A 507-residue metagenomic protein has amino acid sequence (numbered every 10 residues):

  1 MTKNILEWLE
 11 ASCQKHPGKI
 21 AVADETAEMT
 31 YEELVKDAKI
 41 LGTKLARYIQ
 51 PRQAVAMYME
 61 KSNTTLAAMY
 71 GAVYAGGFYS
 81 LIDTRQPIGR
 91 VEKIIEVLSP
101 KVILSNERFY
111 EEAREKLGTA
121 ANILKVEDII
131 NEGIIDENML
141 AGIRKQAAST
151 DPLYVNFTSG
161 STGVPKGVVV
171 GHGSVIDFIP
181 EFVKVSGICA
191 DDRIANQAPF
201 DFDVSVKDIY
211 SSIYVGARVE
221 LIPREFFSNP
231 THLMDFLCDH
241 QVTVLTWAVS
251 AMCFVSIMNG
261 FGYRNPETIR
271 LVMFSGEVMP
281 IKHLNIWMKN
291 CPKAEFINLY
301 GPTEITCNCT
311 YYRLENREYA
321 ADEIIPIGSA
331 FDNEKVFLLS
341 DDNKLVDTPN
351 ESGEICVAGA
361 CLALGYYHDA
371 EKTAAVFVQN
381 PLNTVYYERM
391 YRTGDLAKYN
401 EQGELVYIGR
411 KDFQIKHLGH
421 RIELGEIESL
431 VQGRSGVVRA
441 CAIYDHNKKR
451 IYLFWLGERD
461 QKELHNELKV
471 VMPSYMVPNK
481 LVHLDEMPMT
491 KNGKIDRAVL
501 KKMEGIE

Functional and structural regions predicted by a protein language model:
M1-V155, V170-G171, D177, P280-N285 (+2 more regions): AMP-binding/adenylate-forming domain of the ANL superfamily
N4-L6, I88, I103-K145, V175 (+2 more regions): AMP-dependent adenylate-forming
A23, G42, A54-Y58, L66-V73 (+12 more regions): Short, well-ordered beta-strand segments
M59-N63, G77-E96, E107-Y110, A217-H240 (+3 more regions): ATP-dependent adenylate-forming carboxylate-activation enzymes
M59-S62, D83, P152, I188 (+4 more regions): Conserved AMP-binding
V155-V168: Conserved adenylation A10 loop of the ANL superfamily
K166-A195, D203-T243: Conserved AMP-binding/adenylation subdomain of ANL enzymes
Y214-A217, V242-T246, S256-P326, K335: Gly/Ser/Thr-rich phosphate-binding loop
